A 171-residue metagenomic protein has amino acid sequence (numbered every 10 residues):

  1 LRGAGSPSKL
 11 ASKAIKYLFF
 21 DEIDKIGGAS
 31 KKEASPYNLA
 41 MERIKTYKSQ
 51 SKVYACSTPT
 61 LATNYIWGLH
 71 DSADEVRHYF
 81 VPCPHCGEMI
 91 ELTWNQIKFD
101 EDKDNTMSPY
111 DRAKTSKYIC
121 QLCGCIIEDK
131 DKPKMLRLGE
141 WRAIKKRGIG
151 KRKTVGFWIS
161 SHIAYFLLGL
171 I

Functional and structural regions predicted by a protein language model:
L1-I171: Short, flexible loop motifs at catalytic/binding sites
